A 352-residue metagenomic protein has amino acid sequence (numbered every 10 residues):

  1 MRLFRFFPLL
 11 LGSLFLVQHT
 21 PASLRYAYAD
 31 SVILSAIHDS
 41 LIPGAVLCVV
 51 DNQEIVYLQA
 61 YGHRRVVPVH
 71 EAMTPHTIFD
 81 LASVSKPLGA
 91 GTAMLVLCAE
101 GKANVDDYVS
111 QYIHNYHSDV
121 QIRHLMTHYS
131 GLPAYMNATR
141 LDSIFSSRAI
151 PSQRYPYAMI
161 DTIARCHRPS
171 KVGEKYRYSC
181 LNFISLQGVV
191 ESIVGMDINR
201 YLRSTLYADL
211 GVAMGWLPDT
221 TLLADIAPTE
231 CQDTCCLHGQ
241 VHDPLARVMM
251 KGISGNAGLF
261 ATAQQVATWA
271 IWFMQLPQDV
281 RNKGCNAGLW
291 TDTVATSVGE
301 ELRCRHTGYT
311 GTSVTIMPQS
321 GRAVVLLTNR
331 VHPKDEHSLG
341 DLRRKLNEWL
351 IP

Functional and structural regions predicted by a protein language model:
R2-L9: Sec-dependent signal peptide recognition, specifically the positively charged N-region followed immediately by
L11-L24: Bacterial Sec-dependent signal peptides at the C-terminal "C-region" and cleavage site
L24-F79, K102-D106, P244: Short, conserved catalytic-motif segment at the N-terminal edge
I33, L47, Q53, I78-V105 (+3 more regions): Active-site SXXK
N104-S118, A208-L210: Short, glycine/proline-biased beta-turn/loop segments that scaffold the active-site neighborhood
V120-L302: Short, surface-exposed loop or secondary-structure junction motifs that flank catalytic or metal-binding residues
Q278-K283, V294-G299, P333-P352: Short, gly/Ser/Thr-rich active-site loops of penicillin-recognizing serine hydrolases
R303-C304, T310-A323: Short, surface-exposed beta-strand/loop micro-motifs that present aromatic residues
